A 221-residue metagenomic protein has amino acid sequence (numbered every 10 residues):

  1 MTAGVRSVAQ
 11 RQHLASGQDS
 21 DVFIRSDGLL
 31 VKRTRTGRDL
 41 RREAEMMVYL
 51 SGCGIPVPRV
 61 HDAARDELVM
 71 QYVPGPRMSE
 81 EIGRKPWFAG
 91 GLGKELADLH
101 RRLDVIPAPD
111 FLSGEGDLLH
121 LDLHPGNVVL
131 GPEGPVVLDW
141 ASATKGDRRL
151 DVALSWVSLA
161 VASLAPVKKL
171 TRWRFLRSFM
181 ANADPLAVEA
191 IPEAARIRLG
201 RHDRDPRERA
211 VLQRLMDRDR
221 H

Functional and structural regions predicted by a protein language model:
M1-Q10, D217-H221: Actinobacteria-biased recognition of intrinsically disordered, low-complexity terminal regions
S7-E43, V48: ATP-binding glycine-rich loop module of kinase domains
F23-D27, Q71-Y72, L130-G131: Active-site beta-strand termini and strand-to-loop segments that position acidic
V48-P56, S79-G126, P135: Conserved kinase catalytic-core helix
P58-A63: Conserved beta3 strand of the protein kinase N-lobe
R65, A153-H221: Helix-rich C-terminal or lid/interface subdomains of diverse kinases
R65-R77: Conserved short submotifs of the Hanks-type protein kinase catalytic core that shape the nucleotide-binding pocket
G126-V152: Catalytic activation segment of kinase domains across protein kinase-like and atypical kinase folds
